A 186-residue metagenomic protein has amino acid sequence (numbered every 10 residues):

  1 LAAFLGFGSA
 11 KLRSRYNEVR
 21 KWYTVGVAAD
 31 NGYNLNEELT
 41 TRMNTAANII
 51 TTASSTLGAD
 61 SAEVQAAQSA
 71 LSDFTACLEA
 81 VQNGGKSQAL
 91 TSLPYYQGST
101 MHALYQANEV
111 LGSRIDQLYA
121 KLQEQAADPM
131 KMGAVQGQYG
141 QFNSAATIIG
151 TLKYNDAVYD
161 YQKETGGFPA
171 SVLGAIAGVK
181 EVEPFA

Functional and structural regions predicted by a protein language model:
L1-A186: A helix-centric hydrophobic-segment signal that preferentially recognizes long, alpha-helical stretches used
